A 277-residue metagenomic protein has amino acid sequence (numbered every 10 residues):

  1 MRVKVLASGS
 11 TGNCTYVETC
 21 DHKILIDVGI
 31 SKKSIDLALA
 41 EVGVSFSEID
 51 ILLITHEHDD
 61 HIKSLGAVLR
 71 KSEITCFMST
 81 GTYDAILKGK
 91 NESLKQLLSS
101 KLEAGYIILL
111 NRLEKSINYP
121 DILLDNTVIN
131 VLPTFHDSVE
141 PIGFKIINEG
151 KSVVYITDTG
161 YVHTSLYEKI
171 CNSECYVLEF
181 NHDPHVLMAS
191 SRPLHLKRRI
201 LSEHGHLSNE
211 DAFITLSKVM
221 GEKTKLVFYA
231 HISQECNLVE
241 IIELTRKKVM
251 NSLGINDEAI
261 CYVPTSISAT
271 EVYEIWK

Functional and structural regions predicted by a protein language model:
M1-V42, I142-D158, C175: Conserved beta-strand hairpin/beta-sheet module of binuclear metal-dependent hydrolase folds, prominently
I26-G29, I49-E57, F77-T80, V154-T157 (+3 more regions): Active-site neighborhood of phospho(di)ester-bond hydrolases with catalytic His/Asp-centered motifs
K33-S79: Active-site metal-binding motif and surrounding structural segment of the metallo-beta-lactamase
G43-S45, S93-L102, M220-E222, M250-D257: Short helix-capping segments at alpha-helix termini
D59-I62, D84-I86, S138-V139, V162-T164 (+2 more regions): Active-site environment of divalent metal-dependent phosphoester hydrolases
K63-S72, L87-Q96, N237-L244: Metal-dependent catalytic neighborhoods of phosphoester/phosphodiester hydrolases
T80-G143, I147-G150: Metallo-beta-lactamase
T164-Y262: Cap/insert and terminal regions of metallo-dependent hydrolase folds
